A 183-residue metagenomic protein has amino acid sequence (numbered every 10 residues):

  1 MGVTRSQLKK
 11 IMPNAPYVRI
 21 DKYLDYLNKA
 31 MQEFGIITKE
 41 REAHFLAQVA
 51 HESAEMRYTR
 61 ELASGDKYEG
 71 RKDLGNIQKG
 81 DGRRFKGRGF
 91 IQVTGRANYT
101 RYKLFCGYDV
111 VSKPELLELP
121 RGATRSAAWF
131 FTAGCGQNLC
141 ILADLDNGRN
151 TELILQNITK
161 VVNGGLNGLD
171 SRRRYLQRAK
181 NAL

Functional and structural regions predicted by a protein language model:
G2-D21, Y26, F45-T132: Peptidoglycan-targeting cell-wall enzymes and recognition modules
K9, N28-Q32, A128, T159 (+1 more regions): Amphipathic alpha-helical segments within well-ordered protein domains
A15, E33-I37, D81, E115-E118 (+2 more regions): Conserved aromatic-histidine-acidic binding/catalytic patches
Y17, F34, H51-E61, Q137 (+1 more regions): Secretory-pathway/luminal and periplasmic proteins that interact with or process carbohydrate-rich
G35-F45, Y58-L62, N138-I154: Surface-exposed patches in mature extracellular/periplasmic domains of secreted proteins
V49-E52, I141-G168: Acidic helix/loop microenvironments that form the catalytic cleft of cell-wall polysaccharide enzymes
K160-L183: Extracellular low-complexity, O-glycosylation-prone Ser/Thr/Pro/Gly-rich "stalks" and linkers flanking catalytic
